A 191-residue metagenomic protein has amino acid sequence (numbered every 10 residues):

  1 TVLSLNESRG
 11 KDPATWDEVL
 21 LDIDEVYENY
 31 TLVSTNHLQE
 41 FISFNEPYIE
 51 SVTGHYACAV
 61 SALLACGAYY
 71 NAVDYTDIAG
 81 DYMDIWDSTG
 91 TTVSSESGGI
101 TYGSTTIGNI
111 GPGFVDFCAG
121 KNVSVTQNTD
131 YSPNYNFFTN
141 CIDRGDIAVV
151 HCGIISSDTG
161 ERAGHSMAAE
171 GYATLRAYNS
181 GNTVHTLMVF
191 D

Functional and structural regions predicted by a protein language model:
T1-S104: Active-site-adjacent structural segments surrounding the nucleophilic cysteine of cysteine proteases and isopeptidases
V26, G80-D191: Conserved active-site-adjacent core of cysteine acyl-enzyme catalytic domains
